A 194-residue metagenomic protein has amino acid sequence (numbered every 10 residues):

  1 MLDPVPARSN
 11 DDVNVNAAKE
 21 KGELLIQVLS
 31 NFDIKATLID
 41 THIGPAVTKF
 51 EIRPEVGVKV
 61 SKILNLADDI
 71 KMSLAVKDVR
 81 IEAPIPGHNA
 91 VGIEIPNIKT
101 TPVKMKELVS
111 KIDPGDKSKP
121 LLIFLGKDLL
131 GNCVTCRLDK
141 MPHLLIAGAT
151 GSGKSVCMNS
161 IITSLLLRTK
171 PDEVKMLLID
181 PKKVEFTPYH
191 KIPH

Functional and structural regions predicted by a protein language model:
M1-D11, P45-V56: Short, hydrophobic beta-strand segments
M1-D40, N97, P120: Charged, low-hydrophobicity low-complexity segments
D11-K19, G57-N65, I146-S155: Ordered, soluble secondary-structure elements with a strong preference for glycine-centered loop motifs and nearby
K21-L24, S61-D78, I161-I162: Short, non-transmembrane amphipathic alpha-helical segments
F32-H42, K77-P84, E173-K175: Short beta-strand elements
A36, I85-A90, E94, D113-H194: P-loop NTPase catalytic phosphate-binding loop
V56-V58, I98-K104: Short, charged/polar, Gly/Pro-enriched secondary-structure boundary elements
A67-T101: Conserved glycine-bearing catalytic or ligand-binding loops at nucleotide- and phosphate-handling centers of large
